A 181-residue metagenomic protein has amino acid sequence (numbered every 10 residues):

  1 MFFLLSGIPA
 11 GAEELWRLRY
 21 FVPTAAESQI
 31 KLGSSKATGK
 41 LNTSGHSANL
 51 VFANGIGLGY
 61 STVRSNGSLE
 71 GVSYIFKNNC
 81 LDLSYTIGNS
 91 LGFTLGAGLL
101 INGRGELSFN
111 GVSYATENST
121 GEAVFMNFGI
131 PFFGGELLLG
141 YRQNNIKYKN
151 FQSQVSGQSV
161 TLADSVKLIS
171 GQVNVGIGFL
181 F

Functional and structural regions predicted by a protein language model:
M1-S6: Bacterial N-terminal signal peptides
A10-V72, G178: Short glycine/proline- and aromatic-enriched beta-strand/turn motifs that initiate or cap beta-hairpins
F21-E27, S61-G67, L100-E106, R142-K149: Structural signature of outer-membrane beta-barrel domains
V22, V166-L168, G176: Short, extreme N-terminal segment that most often corresponds to the first beta-strand
G33-S35, Y74-F76, G111-T116, Q152-V160: Flexible, surface-exposed loop regions and adjacent strand-edge segments of Gram-negative outer-membrane beta-barrel
H46-L137, L168-G171, F179: Gram-negative (and chloroplast) outer-membrane scaffold detector with strong preference for beta-barrel transmembrane
G134-L138, K147-F151: Substrate-binding/catalytic groove segments of enzymes that remodel or degrade extracellular structural polymers
V160-Q172: C-terminal beta-signal and terminal closure region of outer-membrane beta-barrel proteins
